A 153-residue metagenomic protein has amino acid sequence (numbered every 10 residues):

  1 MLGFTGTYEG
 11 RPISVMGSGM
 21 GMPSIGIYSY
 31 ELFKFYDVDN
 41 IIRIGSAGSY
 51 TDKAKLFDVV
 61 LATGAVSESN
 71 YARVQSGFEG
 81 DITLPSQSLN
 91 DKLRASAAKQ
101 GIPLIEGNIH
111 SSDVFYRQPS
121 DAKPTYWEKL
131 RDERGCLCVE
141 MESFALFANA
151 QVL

Functional and structural regions predicted by a protein language model:
M1-K92: Metabolite-binding pocket within alpha/beta catalytic cores that recognizes anionic/polar moieties
T7, K34, A98, D132 (+1 more regions): Short polybasic/polar patches that bind polyanions
M20, S49, S112-V114, F144: Active-site beta-loop-alpha junctions enriched in small/polar residues
I27, E31, K92-K99, A145-V152: Alpha-helical scaffold segments in soluble metabolic enzymes
R43, A62, I105-S112, C138-E140: Short, conserved beta-strand edge motifs with alternating hydrophobic and charged residues
T83-G135: Active-site rim beta-loop-alpha module in soluble metabolic enzymes
W127, D132-L153: A C-terminal functional module that forms or caps the active site or interfaces directly with catalytic machinery
